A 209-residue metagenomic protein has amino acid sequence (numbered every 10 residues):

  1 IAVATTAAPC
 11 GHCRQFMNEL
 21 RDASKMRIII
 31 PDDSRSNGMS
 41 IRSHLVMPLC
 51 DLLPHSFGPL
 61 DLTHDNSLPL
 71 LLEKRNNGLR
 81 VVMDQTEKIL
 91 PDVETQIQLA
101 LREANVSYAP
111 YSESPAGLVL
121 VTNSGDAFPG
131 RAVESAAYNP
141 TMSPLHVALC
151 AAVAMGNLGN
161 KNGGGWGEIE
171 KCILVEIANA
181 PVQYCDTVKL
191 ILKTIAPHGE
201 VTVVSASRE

Functional and structural regions predicted by a protein language model:
I1-V106, M155-E209: C-terminal binding/interaction regions
S107-N162: Conserved mixed alpha/beta catalytic, RNA-binding, or beta-rich assembly cores of soluble enzyme, regulatory
